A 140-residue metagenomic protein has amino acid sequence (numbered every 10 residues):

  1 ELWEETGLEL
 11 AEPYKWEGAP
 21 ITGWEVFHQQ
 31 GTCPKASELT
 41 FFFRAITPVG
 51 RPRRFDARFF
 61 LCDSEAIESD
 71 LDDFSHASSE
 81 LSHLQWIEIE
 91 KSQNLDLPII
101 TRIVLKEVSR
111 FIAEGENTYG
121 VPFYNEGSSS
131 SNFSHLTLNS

Functional and structural regions predicted by a protein language model:
E5-E9: Short alpha-helical functional segments enriched in proximate histidine and acidic residues
E12-P13: Active-site acidic/histidine clusters and adjacent loop/turn architecture that either coordinate catalytic ions
E17-S140: Nudix hydrolase/Nudix homology domain
